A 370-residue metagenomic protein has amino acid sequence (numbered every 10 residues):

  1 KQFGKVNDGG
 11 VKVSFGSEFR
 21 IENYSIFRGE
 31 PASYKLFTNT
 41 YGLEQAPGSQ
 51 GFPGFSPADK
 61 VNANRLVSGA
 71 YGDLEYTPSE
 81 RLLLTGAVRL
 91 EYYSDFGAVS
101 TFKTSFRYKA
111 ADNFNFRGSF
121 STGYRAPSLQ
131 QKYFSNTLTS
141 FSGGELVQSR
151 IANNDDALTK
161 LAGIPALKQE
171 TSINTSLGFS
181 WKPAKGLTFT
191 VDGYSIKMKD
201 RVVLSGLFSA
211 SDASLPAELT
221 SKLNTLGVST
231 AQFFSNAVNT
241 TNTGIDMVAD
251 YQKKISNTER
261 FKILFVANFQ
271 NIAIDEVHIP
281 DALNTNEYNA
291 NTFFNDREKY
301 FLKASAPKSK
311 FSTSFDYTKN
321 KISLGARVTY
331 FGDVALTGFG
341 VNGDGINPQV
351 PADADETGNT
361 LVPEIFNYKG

Functional and structural regions predicted by a protein language model:
K1, N62-K109, S172, G325-T329: Surface-exposed extracellular loop regions of Gram-negative outer-membrane beta-barrel proteins
K1-L82, I279-D316: Outer-membrane beta-barrel transmembrane domain signature of Gram-negative proteins, especially the mid-to-C-terminal
Q2-K12, R81, N113, K185-G186 (+2 more regions): Short loop/turn motifs that connect adjacent beta-strands in outer-membrane beta-barrel proteins
V11-S17, L84-G86, F102, F116-G118 (+4 more regions): Transmembrane beta-strands of outer-membrane beta-barrel proteins
F19-S25, S68, V88-S94, F120-A126 (+8 more regions): Transmembrane beta-strands of outer-membrane beta-barrel pores
S25-S56, T137-A157, F208-S229, A282-R297 (+1 more regions): Surface-exposed loop/turn segments flanking beta-strands in extracellular/periplasmic regions
D59-R65, N113, A126-T190, I196-K197 (+2 more regions): Outer-membrane beta-barrel signature, preferentially recognizing the C-terminal barrel domain of Gram-negative
I245, D250, K254, T258-F269 (+1 more regions): Conserved C-terminal beta-signal and adjacent last beta-strands/turns of outer-membrane beta-barrel proteins
